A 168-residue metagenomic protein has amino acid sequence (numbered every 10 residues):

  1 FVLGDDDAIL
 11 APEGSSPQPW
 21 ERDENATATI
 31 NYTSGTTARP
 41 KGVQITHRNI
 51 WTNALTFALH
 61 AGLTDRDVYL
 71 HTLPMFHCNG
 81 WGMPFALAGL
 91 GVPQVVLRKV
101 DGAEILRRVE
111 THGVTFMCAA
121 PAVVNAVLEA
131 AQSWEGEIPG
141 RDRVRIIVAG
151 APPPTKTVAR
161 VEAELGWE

Functional and structural regions predicted by a protein language model:
F1-E24, A131: ANL superfamily adenylate-forming
F1-G4, G89-P93, R98-E168: Conserved adenylate-forming
A8-E13, N53-L70, D101-T115: Conserved ATP-dependent adenylate/AMP-binding module captured primarily in the ANL superfamily
S15-Y32, R39, G62-V68: Conserved pre-ATP/AMP-binding loop-to-beta segment of ANL
N25, H47-R48, L73, H112 (+1 more regions): Structural detector for helix-capping/boundary residues
T27, T33-T36, Y69, M75 (+4 more regions): Conserved S/T- and glycine-rich ATP-binding loop of Class I adenylate-forming
A28-T52: Conserved AMP-binding A3 loop
T72-L90: Conserved coil-to-alpha-helix start sites within the AMP-binding
